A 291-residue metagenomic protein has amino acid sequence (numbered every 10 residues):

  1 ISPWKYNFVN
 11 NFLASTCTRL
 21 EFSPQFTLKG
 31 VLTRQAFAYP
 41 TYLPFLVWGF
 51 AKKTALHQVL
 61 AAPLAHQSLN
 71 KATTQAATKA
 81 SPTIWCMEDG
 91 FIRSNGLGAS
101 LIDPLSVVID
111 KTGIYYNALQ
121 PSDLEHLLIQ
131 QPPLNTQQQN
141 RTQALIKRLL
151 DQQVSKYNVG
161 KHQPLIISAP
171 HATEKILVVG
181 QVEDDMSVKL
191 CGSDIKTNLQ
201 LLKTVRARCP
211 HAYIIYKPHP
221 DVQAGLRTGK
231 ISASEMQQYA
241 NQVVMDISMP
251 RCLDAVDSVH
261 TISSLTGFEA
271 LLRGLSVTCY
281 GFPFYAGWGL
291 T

Functional and structural regions predicted by a protein language model:
I1-T291: Catalytic-core helical/loop segments in enzymes performing group transfer/polymerization on anionic/lipid-linked
